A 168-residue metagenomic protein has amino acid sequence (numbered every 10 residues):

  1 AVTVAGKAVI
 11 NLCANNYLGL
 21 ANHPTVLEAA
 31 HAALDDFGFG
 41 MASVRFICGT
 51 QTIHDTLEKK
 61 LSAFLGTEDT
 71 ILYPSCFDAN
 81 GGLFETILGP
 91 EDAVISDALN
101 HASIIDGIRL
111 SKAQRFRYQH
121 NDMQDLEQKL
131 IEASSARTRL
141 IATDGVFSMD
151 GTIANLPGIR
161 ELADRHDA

Functional and structural regions predicted by a protein language model:
A1-F39, A168: N-terminal "arm"/small-domain region of PLP-dependent enzymes with the aminotransferase-like
G19-L20, I47-T50, A102, M123-Q124 (+1 more regions): Short, small-residue-enriched loops and turns at beta-alpha junctions that line or gate enzyme active sites
E28, A33-C76: Conserved N-terminal alpha-helix of the aminotransferase class I/II PLP-enzyme fold
L83-A102: Conserved PLP-anchoring active-site segment centered on the Schiff-base-forming lysine
T86, I104-S111: Active-site-proximal loop->helix
P90, L110-K112, H166: Short, structured coil segments at secondary-structure junctions
F116, H120-A168: Active-site phosphate-binding strand-loop segment of PLP-dependent enzymes
